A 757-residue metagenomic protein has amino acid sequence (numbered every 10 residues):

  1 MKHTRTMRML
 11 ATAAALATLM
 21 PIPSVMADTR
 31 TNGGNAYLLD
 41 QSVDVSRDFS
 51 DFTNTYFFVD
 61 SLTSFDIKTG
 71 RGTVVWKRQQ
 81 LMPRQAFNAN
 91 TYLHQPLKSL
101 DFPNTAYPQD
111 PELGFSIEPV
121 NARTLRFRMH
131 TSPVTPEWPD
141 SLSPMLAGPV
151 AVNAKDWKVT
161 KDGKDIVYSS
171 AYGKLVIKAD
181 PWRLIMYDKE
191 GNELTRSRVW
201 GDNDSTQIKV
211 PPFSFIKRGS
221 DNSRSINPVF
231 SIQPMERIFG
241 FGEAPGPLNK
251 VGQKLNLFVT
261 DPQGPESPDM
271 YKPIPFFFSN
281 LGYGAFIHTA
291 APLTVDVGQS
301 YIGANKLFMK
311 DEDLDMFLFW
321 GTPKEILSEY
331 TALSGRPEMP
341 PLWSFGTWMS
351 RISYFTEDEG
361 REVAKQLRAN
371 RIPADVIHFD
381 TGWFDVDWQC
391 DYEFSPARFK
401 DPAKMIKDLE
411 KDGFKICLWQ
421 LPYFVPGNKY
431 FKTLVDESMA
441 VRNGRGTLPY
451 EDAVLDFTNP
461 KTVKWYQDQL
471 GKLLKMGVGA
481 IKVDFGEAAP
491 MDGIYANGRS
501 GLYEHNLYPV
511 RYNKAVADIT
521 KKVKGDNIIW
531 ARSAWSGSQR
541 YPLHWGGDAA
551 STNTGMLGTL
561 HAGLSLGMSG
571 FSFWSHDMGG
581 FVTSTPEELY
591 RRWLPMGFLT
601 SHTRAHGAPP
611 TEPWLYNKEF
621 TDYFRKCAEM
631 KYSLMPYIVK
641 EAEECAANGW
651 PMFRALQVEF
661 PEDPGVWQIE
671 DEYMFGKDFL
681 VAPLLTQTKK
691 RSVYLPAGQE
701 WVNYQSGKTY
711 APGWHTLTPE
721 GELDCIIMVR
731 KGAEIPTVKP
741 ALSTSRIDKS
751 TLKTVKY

Functional and structural regions predicted by a protein language model:
K2-A11: Bacterial N-terminal signal peptides that target proteins for export
A11-P21: Bacterial N-terminal signal peptides
A27-S334, E338, L342, I352 (+8 more regions): N-terminal accessory segment at the very beginning of proteins
T124-L125, D165, K174, R183 (+21 more regions): Beta-sheet entry/capping signal
H130-S132, P139-G148, R196, P373-F624 (+1 more regions): Aromatic- and carboxylate-enriched substrate-binding clefts and catalytic-loop regions of carbohydrate-active enzymes
F276, L367, L409, V516 (+1 more regions): Conserved, mostly hydrophobic/aromatic
S350-S353, G360, Q366-A369, F379 (+2 more regions): C-terminal substrate/ligand-recognition segments
A517-I519, D526-N527, A534-W545, G558-A562 (+2 more regions): Catalytic core of carbohydrate-active enzymes
